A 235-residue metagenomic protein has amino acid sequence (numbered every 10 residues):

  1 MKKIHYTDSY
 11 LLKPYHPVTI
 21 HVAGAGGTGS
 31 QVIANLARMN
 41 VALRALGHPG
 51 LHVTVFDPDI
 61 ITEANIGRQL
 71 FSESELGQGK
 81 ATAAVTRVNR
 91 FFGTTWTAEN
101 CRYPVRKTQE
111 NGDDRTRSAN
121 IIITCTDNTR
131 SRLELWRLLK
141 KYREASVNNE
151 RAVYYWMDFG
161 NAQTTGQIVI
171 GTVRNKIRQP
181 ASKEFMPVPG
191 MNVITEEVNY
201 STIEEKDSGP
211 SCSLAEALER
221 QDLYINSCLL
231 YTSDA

Functional and structural regions predicted by a protein language model:
M1-I20, V41-L46: N-terminal charged helix/coil linker that caps or initiates catalytic domains
K2, N120-C228: E1/E1-like adenylate-forming module used to activate ubiquitin-like modifiers and sulfur-carrier proteins
L11, M39-G50, L139-R151: Alpha-helix termini
V18-V41, D57: Glycine-rich adenosine-cofactor-binding loop
L51-F92: Glycine-rich phosphate-binding loop and adjoining beta1-alpha1-beta2 segment of Rossmann-like nucleotide-binding folds
G79-A119, T126-R130: A structured beta-alpha segment of the ubiquitous adenosine-cofactor-binding alpha/beta core
Y231-A235: Conserved small/polar residues in nucleotide/adenosyl-binding loops
